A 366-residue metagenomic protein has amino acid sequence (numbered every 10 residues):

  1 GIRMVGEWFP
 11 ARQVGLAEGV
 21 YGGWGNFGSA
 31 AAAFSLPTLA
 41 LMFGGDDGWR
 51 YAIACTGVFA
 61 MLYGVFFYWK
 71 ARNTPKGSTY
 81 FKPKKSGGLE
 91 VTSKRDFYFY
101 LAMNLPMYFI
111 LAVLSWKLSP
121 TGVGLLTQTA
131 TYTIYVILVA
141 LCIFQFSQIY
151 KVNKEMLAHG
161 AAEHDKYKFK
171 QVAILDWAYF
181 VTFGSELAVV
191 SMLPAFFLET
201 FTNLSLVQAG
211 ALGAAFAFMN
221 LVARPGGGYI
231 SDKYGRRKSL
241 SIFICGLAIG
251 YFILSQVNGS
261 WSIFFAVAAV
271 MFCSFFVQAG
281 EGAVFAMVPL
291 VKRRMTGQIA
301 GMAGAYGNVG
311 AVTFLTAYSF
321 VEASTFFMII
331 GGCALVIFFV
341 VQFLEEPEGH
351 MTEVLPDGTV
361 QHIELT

Functional and structural regions predicted by a protein language model:
G1-F9, Q278-K292: Intracellular juxtamembrane helix-capping segments at the cytosolic ends of symmetry-related transmembrane helices
G1-G23: Cytoplasmic helix-loop-helix junction between adjacent transmembrane helices in 12-TM secondary transporters
Y21-S78, G87-L138: Helix-loop-helix hairpin linking two adjacent transmembrane segments in secondary transporters
S29, R293-E322: A late C-terminal transmembrane helix in Major Facilitator Superfamily
G64-A71, I330-Q361, L365: Multi-pass alpha-helical transporter architecture, strongest for 12-TM Major Facilitator/SLC carriers used
N104-T133, K170-A214: Extracytoplasmic gate region of multi-pass secondary transporters
D232-I244: Cytoplasmic membrane-interface "Motif A"-like loop-to-helix N-cap segments of 12-TM Major Facilitator Superfamily
G246-S260: C-terminal ends and interior cores of transmembrane alpha-helices in multi-pass membrane transporters/permeases
